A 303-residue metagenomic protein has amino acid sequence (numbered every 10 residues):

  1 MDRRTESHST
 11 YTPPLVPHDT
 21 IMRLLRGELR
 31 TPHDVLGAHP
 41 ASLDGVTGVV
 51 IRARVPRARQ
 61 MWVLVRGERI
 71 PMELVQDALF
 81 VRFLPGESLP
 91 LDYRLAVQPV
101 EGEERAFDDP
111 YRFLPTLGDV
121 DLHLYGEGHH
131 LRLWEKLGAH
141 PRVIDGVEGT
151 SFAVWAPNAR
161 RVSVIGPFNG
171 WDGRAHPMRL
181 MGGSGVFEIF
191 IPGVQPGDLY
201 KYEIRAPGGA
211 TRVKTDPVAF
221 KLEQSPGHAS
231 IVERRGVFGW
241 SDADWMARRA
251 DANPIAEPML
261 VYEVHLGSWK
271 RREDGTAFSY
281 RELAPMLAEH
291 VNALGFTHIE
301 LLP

Functional and structural regions predicted by a protein language model:
M1-G45, V75-A156, M181-E263, S268-G275 (+1 more regions): The feature marks proteins involved in alpha-glucan
R54-Q60, W155-V162: Short proline/glycine-enriched turn/loop motifs at strand-loop junctions of beta-rich domains
M61-V63, V162-V164, Y200: Short beta-strand elements bearing conserved aromatic residues within extracellular beta-rich modules
V65-I70, V100, P167-D172, P207: Change "in extracellular beta-sheet-rich domains … of secreted and cell-surface proteins" to "in beta-sheet-rich domains
E68-D77, R174-G182: Short, surface-exposed loop motifs enriched in S/T, G, D/E and P with embedded aromatic residues
I165, G267, L302: Conserved residues at the C-terminal ends of beta-strands
R248-D251, A284-G295: Short amphipathic alpha-helices and their capping/turn segments at secondary-structure boundaries
R271, F278, E289-P303: Aromatic-lined carbohydrate-binding/catalytic grooves of carbohydrate-active enzymes
